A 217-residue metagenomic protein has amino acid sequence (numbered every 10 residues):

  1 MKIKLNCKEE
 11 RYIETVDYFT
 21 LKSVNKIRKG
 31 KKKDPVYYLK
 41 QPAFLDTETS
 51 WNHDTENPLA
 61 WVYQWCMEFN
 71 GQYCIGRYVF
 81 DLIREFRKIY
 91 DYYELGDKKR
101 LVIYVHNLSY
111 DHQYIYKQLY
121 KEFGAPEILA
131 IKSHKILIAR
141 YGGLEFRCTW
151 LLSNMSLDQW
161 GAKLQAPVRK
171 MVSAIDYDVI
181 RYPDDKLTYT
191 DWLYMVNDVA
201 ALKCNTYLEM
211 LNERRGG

Functional and structural regions predicted by a protein language model:
M1-A43, T47: N-terminal accessory regions of nucleic-acid-interacting proteins
I3-R11, K22, H53, N57 (+1 more regions): Common nucleic-acid-contacting/processivity interface regions adjacent to the catalytic cores of nucleic-acid enzymes
D34-E68: Gly/Thr-rich phosphate-binding beta-strand-loop-beta motif of the actin/hexokinase/Hsp70
L39-Q41, Y141, D191: A generic hydrophobic-helix recognition signal that picks specific residues within alpha-helical hydrophobic
T55-L59, Y116-L119, Q159, T206-Y207: Short coil/turn segments at secondary-structure boundaries
G71-K186, L193-N197: Conserved DEDDh/DEDDy metal-dependent 3′-5′ exonuclease domain
